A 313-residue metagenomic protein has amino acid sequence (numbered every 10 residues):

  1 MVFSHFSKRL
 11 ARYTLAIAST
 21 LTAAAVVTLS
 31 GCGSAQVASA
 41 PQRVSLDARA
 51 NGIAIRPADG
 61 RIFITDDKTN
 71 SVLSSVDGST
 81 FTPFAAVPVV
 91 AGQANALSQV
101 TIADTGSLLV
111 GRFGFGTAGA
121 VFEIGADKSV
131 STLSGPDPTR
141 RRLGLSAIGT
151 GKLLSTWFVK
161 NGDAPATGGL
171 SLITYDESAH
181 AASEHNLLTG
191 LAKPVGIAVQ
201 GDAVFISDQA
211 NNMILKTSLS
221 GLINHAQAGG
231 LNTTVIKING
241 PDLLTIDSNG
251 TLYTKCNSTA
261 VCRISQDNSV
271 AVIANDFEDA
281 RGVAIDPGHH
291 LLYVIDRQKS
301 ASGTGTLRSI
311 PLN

Functional and structural regions predicted by a protein language model:
T28-G31: C-terminal motif of bacterial Sec signal peptides marking the signal peptidase cleavage site
G33-A35: Bacterial signal peptide processing site
A38-S45, F81-A91, S129-G135, A182-L188 (+2 more regions): A short beta-strand motif characteristic of beta-propeller blades
S45-D59, V90-S107, G111-F115, P136-K152 (+6 more regions): Beta-rich, blade/repeat-based domains predominating in secreted/periplasmic proteins but also intracellular
D67-K68, G114-G119, N161-G168, Q209-A210 (+2 more regions): Short, solvent-exposed loop/turn segments at conserved positions within beta-propeller repeat blades
N70-S74, G119-F122, G168-L172, M213-L215 (+2 more regions): A short loop-to-beta-strand structural motif that recurs across blades of beta-propeller domains
S75-T80, I124-S129, T174-A179, S218-L222 (+2 more regions): Short loop/turn segments that connect beta-strands within beta-propeller blades
R281-N313: Blade-level signature of beta-propeller repeat domains, shared across WD40, Kelch, NHL, RCC1 and BNR/Asp-box propellers
